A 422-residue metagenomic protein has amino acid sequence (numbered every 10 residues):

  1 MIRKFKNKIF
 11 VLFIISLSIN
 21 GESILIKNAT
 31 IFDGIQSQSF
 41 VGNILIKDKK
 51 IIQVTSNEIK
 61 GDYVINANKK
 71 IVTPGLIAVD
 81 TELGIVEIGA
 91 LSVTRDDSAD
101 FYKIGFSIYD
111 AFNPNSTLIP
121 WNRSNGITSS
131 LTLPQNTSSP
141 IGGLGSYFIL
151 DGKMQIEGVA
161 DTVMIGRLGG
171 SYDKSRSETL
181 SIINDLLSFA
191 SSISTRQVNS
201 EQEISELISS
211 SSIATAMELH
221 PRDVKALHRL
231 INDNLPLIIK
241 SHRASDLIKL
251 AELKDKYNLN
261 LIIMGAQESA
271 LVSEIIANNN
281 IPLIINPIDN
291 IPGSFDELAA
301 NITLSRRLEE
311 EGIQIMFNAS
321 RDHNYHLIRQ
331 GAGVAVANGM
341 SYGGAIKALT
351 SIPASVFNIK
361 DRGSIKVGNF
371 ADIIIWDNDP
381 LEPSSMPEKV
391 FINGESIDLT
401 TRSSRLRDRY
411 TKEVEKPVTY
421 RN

Functional and structural regions predicted by a protein language model:
R3-L12: Sec-dependent signal peptide recognition, specifically the positively charged N-region followed immediately by
L12-G21: Hydrophobic h-region of N-terminal signal peptides that target proteins for export in Gram-negative bacteria
I24-I26, I59-Y109, S124: Replace "His-x-His-based motif
A29-F32, V367-Y410: C-terminal cap of metal-dependent C-N hydrolases
I31, I35-T73: Histidine-rich, glycine-flanked metal-binding segment
I88-G89, V93-G105, P236, N286-D289 (+2 more regions): His/Asp/Glu-enriched, well-ordered alpha-helical/loop segment that forms or immediately abuts the divalent-metal
S124-L261: Polyanionic/metal-chelating signatures
S205-N301, M316, S355, D377 (+1 more regions): Active-site core of metal-dependent hydrolases
